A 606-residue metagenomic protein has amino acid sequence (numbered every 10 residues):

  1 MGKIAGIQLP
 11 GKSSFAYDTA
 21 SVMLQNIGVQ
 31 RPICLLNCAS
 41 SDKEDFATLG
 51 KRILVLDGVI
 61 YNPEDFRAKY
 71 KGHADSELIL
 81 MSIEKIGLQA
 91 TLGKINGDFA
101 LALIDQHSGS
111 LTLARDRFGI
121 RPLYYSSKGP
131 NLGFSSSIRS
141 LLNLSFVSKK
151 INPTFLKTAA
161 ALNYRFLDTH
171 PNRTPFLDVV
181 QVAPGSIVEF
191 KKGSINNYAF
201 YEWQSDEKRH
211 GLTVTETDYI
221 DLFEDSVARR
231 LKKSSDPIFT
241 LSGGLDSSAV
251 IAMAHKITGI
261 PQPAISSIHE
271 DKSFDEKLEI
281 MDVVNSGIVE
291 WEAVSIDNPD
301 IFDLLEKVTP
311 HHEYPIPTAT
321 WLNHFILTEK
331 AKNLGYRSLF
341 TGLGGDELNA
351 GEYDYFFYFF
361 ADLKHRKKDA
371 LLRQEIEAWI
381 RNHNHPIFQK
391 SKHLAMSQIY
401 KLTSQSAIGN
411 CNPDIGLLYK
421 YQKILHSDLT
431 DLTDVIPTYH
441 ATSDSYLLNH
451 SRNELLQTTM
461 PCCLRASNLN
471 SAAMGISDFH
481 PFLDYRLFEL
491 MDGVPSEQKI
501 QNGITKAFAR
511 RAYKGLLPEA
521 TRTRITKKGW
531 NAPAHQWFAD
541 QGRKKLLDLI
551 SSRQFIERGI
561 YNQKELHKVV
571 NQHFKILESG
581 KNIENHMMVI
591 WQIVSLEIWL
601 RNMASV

Functional and structural regions predicted by a protein language model:
M1-E306, H312, H324, V594: Cysteine-centered catalytic environments shared across enzyme families
M1-I4, N62, N143, F176-V179 (+5 more regions): Adenosyl-5′-phosphate
G87, S137, D362-L371, E375 (+4 more regions): Short, solvent-exposed helix-helix connector turns and helix-capping sites enriched in acidic/polar residues
T174, V214, D218, L222 (+17 more regions): Generic recognition of stable, solvent-exposed alpha-helical segments in well-folded globular domains
L241-G243, S266-I268, S295, L343 (+3 more regions): Active-site proximal loops enriched in glycine and acidic residues that flank catalytic Cys/His/Asp and coordinate
K277-L278, L304-E306, A350-Y355, H535-Q536: Short aromatic-enriched loop/helix-cap "lid" or pocket-rim segments at secondary-structure transitions that line
N298-T320, L417-Q422, D431-L432: Mobile, glycine- and charge-enriched loop segments and immediately flanking short secondary-structure elements within
I326-K392, L464-L487: Active-site adenylate/phosphate-handling loop in enzymes that bind or generate adenylated species
